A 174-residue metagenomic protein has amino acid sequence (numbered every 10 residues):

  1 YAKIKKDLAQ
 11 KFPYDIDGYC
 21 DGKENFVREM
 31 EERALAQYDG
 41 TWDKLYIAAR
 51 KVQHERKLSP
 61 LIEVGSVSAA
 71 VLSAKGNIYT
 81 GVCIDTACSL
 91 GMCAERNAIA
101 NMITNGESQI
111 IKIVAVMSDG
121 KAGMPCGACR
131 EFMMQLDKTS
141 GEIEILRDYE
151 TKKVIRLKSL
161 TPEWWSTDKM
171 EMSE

Functional and structural regions predicted by a protein language model:
A2-D39: The feature captures the alpha-helical scaffold/lid subdomain characteristic of nucleotidyltransferase
I4, L61-V64: Short coil/turn segments at secondary-structure boundaries
G40-S59, G106-E174: C-terminal binding/interaction regions
E63-A74: Short beta-strand scaffold segments in enzyme catalytic cores
N77-I78: Hydrophobic "anchor" residues
V82-R96: Compact, glycine-rich, soluble single-domain proteins
C93-K112: Short, charged low-complexity linear segments at domain edges
